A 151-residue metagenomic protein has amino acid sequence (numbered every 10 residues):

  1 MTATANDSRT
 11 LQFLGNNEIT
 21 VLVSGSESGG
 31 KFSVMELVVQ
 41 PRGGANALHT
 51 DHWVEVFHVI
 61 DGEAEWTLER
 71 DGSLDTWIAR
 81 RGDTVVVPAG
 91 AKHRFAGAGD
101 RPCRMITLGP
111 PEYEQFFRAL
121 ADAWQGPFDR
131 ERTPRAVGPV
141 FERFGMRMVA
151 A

Functional and structural regions predicted by a protein language model:
R9-L48, W53-V54: A short glycine-rich, His/Asp/Glu-containing loop-to-beta-strand
V23-S24, G44-D51, L68, D75-I78 (+1 more regions): Short histidine-centered beta-strand/loop micro-motifs that create catalytic or ligand/metal-coordination sites
H52-E65, E69-R70, R81: Glycine- and acidic-residue-biased ligand/ion/polar-headgroup-sensing regions
R70-K92: Short acidic-glycine-tyrosine-enriched beta hairpin
R81, A89-E114: Ligand-binding loop in jelly-roll beta-barrel domains
A119-A151: Acidic/histidine-enriched, glycine/proline-rich intrinsically disordered or flexible terminal extensions
